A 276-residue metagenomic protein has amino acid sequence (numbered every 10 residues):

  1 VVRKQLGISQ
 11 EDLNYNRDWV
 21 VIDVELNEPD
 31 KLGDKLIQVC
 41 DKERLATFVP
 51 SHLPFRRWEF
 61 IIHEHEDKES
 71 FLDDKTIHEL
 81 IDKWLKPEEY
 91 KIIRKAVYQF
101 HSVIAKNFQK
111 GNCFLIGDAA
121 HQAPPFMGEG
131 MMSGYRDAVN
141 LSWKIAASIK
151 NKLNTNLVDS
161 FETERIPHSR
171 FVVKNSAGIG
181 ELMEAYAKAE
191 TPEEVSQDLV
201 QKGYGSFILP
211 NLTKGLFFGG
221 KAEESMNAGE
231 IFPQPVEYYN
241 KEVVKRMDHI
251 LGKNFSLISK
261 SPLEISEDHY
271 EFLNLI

Functional and structural regions predicted by a protein language model:
V1-P192: Core Rossmann-like FAD-binding/catalytic domain of the broad FAD-dependent monooxygenase superfamily
E79, A147-I276: Helical substrate-recognition/capping region of FAD-dependent monooxygenase/halogenase enzymes
